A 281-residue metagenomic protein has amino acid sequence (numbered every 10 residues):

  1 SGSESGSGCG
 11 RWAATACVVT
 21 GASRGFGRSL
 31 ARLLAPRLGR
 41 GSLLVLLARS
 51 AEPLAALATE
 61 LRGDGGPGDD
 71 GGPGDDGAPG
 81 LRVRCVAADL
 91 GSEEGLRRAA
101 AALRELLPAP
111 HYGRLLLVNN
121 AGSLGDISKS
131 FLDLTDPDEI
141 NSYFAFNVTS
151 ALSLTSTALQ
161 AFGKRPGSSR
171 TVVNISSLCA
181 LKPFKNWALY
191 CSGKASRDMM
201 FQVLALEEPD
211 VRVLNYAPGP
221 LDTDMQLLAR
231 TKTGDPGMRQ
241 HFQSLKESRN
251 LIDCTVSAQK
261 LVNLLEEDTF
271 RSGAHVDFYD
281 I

Functional and structural regions predicted by a protein language model:
G21-R24: Conserved glycine-rich cofactor-binding loop
G39-L57: Conserved glycine-rich Rossmann-like NAD(P)H-binding loop of the short-chain dehydrogenase/reductase
A51-E52, A87-A102, P137: The beta1-alpha1 cofactor-binding region of Rossmann-like NAD(H)/NADP(H)-dependent oxidoreductases
L61-G66, D75-E94: Rossmann-fold cofactor-recognition segment
D64, G77-V83, A102-N119, G125-D126: A glycine-rich helix->loop->beta "capping" turn within Rossmann-like NAD(P)(H)-dependent oxidoreductase domains
R98, A102-E105, L115, I127-F146: Active-site Tyr-X3-Lys motif and surrounding loop/helix of classical short-chain dehydrogenase/reductase
S123-L124, D133-F144, T149-L159, G163-P209 (+2 more regions): Catalytic loop of short-chain dehydrogenase/reductase
V211-G219, T223, T231-I281: C-terminal helical subdomain
